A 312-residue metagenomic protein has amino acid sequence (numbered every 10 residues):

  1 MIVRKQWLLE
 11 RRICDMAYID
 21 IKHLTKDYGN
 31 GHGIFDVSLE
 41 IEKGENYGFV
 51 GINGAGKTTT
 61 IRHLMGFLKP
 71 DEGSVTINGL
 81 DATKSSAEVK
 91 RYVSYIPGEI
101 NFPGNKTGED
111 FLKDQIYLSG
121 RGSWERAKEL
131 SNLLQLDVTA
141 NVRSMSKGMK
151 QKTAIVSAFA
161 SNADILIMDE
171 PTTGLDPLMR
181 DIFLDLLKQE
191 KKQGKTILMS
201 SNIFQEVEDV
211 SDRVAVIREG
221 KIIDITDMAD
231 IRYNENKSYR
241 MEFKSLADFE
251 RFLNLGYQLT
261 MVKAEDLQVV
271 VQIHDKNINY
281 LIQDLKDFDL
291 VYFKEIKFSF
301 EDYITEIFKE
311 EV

Functional and structural regions predicted by a protein language model:
R4-D15, I273-V312: C-terminal coupling/interaction segments
A17-I19, K26-R218, I223-D224: ABC transporter nucleotide-binding domains
D36, I222, Q258, D289-Y292: A broad structural signal for short, well-ordered beta-strand segments within beta-sheet-rich domains
K90, L112, S131, R232 (+2 more regions): Conserved protein kinase catalytic domain
L184-Q272: ABC transporter nucleotide-binding domain
